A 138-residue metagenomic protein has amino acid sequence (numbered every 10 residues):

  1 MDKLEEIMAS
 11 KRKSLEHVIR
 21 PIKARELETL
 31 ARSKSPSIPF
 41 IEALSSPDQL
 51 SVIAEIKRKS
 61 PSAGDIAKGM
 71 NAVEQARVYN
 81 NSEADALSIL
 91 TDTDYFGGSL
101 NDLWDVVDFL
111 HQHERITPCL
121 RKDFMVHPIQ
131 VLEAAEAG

Functional and structural regions predicted by a protein language model:
D2-A67: An N-cap/entry alpha-helix motif that binds or orients negatively charged groups
S35-E42, P47-D48, G97-L120: Alpha-helix-loop-beta-strand connector modules within alpha/beta enzyme cores
S51-E55, A86-S88, P118: Short, conserved beta-strand segments within well-ordered enzyme catalytic domains that often line or immediately flank
E55-K59, K68-M70, F96-G97, P118-V131: Glycine-rich beta-to-alpha transition loops that act as phosphate-gripper elements at the mouths of alpha/beta enzyme
K57-P61, M70-N71, S88-D94, G98-V106: Arg/Lys-rich RNA-binding interfaces used to dock onto structured RNA substrates
I66-L90, F109-E114, P128-G138: Alpha/beta enzyme core
G98-N101, D105, V126-I129, A137: Residues forming well-ordered secondary-structure scaffolds
